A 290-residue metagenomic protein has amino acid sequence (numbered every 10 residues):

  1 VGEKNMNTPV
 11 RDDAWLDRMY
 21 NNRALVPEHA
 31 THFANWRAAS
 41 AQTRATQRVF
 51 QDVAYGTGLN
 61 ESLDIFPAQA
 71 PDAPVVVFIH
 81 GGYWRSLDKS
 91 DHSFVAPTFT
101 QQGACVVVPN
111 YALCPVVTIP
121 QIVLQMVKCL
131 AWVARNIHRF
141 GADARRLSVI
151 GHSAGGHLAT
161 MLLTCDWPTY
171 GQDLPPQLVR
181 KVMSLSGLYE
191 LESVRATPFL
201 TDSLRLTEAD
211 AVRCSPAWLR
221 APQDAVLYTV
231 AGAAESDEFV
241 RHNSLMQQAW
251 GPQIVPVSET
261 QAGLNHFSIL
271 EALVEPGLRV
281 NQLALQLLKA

Functional and structural regions predicted by a protein language model:
W15-A70: N-terminal cap/lid segment of alpha/beta-hydrolase-fold proteins
D72-G82: Short beta-strand element of the alpha/beta-hydrolase
V75, T100-V107: A fold-wide structural signal in alpha/beta-hydrolase
I79, L185, Q261-L264: Alpha/beta-hydrolase
L87-A96, V107-R146, E275: Catalytic nucleophile-loop/oxyanion-hole region of alpha/beta-hydrolase and closely related hydrolase-like folds
A131-A196, A211: Primarily recognizes the serine-hydrolase "nucleophile elbow" in alpha/beta-hydrolase and SGNH/GDSL folds
D173-Q177, K181-A196, L206-S244: The feature captures the conserved acid-bearing segment of alpha/beta-hydrolase catalytic domains
V230, V240, S244-Q247, G251-A290: C-terminal catalytic histidine-bearing segment of alpha/beta-hydrolase fold enzymes
